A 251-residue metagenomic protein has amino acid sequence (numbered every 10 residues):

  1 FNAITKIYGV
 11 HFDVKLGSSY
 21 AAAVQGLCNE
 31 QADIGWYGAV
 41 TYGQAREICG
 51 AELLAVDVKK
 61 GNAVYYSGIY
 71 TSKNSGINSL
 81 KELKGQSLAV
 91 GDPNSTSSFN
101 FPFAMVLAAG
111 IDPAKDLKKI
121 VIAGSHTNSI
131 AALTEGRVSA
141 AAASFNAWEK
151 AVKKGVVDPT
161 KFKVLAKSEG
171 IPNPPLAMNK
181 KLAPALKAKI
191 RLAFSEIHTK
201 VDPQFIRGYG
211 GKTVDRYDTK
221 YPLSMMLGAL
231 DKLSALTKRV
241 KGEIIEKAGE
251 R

Functional and structural regions predicted by a protein language model:
F1-H11: Short, polar/charged alpha-helical segment
A3, A22, G26, V40 (+11 more regions): Extracytoplasmic/secreted proteins, especially bacterial periplasmic and envelope-associated proteins
G9, N29, Y37, C49 (+4 more regions): Extracytoplasmic
F12-G17, I120, P203-I206: Surface-exposed patches in mature extracellular/periplasmic domains of secreted proteins
L16-Y20, E30-C49, D57, A142-V152: Beta->alpha turn/N-cap motifs
A55-S79, L176-N179: Hydrophobic/proline-rich hinge and linker segments of small-molecule sensing/allosteric domains, predominantly
S75, K84-A185: Pocket-lining segment of extracytoplasmic ligand-binding domains
I171, A177-R251: An extracytoplasmic/periplasmic, membrane-proximal ligand-sensing/linker region
